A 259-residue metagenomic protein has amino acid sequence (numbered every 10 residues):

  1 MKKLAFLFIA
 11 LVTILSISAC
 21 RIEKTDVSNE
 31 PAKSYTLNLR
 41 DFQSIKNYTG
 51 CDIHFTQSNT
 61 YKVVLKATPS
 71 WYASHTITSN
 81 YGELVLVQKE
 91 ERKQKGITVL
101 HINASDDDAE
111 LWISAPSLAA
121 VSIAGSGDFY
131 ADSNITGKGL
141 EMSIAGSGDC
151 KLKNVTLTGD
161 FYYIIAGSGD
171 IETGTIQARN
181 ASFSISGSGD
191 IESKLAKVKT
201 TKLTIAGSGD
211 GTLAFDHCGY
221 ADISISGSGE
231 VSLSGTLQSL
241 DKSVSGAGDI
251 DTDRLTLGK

Functional and structural regions predicted by a protein language model:
M1-P31: Bacterial Sec-dependent N-terminal signal peptides
I9, I14-I17, D149, D170 (+1 more regions): Short intrinsically disordered, low-complexity segments
V12-L15, L37, F55, I113 (+5 more regions): Structural motif
A19-Y48, D52-A124, D128-I144, K153-Y162 (+3 more regions): Acidic (Asp/Glu) and glycine-rich low-complexity loops/linkers that are typically intrinsically disordered
I53, F129-Y130, C150, D210 (+1 more regions): Short beta-strands and strand-coil junctions in structured, solvent-facing domains, enriched
F161, G169-K259: Short, surface-exposed interaction patches in beta-rich subdomains that mediate adhesion/assembly near membranes
